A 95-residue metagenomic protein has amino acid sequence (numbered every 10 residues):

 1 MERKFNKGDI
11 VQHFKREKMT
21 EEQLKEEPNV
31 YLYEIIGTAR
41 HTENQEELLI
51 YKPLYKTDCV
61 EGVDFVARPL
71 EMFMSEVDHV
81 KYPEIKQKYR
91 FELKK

Functional and structural regions predicted by a protein language model:
M1-E2, K95: Basic/polar N-terminal segments that are highly enriched at the extreme N-terminus, encompassing both cleavable
E2-E26: Short coil-to-beta transition motif at edge beta-strands of beta-rich domains
N6, P28-L32, N44-E46, V63 (+1 more regions): Short connector loops at helix/strand junctions that flank enzyme active sites, especially segments positioning acidic
I10, L32-E34, F65-A67: Generic alpha-helical hydrophobic packing signal
T20-R40: Short beta-strand-centered aromatic/proline hotspots
G37-L70: Basic/aromatic-rich interaction segments and small domains that mediate binding to polyanionic partners
D58-K95: Intrinsically disordered, low-complexity, charged/polar segments
